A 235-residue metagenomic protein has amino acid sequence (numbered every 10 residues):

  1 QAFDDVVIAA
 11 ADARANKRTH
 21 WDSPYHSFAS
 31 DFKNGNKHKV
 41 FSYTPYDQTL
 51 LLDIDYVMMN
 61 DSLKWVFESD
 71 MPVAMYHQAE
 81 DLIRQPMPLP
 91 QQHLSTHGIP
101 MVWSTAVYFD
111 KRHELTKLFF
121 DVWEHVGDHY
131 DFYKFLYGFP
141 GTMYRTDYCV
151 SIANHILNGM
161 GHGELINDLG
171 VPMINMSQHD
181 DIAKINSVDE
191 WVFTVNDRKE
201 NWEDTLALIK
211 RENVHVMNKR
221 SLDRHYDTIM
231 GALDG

Functional and structural regions predicted by a protein language model:
Q1, A11-D12, V57-N60, L169: Short, polar loop motifs at secondary-structure junctions
A2-T44: Active-site-proximal specificity loops/subdomain of glycosyltransferases
I8, K33-Q85: GT-A fold catalytic core of metal-dependent nucleotide-sugar glycosyltransferases, centered on the diacidic
I8-A11, Y76, L165-D168: Conserved beta-strand termini and adjacent loop/short-helix elements that scaffold enzyme active sites in alpha/beta
D12-A15, E80-L82, H113: Residue-level detector of flexible, active-site-proximal loop/helix-junction positions within diverse enzyme catalytic
N16, T96-G235: A glycosyltransferase accessory/donor-loop signature
R18, N60-L63, L118-F119: Short glycine-/acidic-enriched loop or helix-start segments at secondary-structure transitions that form or flank
H26-F28, P90-H97: Short, P/G- and charge-enriched loop/turn segments at secondary-structure junctions
